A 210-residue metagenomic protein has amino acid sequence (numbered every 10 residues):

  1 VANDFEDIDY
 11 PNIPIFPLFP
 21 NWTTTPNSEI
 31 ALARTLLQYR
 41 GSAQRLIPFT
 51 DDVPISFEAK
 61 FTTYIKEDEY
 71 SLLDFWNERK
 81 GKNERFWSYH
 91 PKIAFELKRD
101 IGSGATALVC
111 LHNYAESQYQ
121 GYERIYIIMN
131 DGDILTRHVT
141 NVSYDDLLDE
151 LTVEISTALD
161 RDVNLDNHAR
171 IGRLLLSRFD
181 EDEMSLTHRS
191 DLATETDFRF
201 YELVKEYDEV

Functional and structural regions predicted by a protein language model:
V1-V210: Extracellular/virion structural assembly segments
